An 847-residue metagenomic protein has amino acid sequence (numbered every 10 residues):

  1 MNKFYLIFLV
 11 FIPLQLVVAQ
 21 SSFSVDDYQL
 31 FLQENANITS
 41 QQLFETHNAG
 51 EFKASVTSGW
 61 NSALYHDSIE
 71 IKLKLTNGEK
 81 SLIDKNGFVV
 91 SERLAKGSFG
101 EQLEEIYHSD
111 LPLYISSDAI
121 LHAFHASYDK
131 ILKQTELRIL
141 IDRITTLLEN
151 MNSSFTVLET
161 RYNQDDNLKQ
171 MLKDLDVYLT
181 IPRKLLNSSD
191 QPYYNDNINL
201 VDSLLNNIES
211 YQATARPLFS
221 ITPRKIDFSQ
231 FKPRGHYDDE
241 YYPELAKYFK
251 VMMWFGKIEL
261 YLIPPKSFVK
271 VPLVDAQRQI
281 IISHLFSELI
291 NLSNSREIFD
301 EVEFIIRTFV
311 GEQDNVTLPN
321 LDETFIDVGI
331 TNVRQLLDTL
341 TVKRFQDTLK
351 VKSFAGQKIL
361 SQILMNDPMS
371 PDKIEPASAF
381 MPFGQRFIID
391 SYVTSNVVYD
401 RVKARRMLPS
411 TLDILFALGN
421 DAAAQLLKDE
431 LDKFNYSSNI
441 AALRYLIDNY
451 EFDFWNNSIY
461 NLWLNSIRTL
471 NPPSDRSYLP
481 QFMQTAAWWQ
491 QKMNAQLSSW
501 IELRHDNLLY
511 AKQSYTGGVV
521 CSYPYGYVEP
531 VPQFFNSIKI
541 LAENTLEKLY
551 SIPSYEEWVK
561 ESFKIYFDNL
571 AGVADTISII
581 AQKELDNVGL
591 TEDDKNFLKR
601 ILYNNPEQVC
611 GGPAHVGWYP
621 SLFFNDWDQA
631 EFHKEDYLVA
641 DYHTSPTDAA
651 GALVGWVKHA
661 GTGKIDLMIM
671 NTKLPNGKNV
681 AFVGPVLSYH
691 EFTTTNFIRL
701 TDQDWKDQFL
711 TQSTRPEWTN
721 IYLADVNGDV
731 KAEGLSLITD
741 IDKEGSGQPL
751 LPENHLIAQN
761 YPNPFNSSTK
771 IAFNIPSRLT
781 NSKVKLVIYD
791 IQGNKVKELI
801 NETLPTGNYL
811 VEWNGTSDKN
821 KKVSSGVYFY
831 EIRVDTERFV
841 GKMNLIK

Functional and structural regions predicted by a protein language model:
M1-F4, K847: Positively charged n-region of N-terminal signal peptides that target proteins for export
F4-L14: Sec-dependent N-terminal signal peptides
Q15-A19: Sec/Tat signal peptide C-region and signal peptidase I cleavage site
Q20-I738: Long, non-catalytic protein-protein interaction scaffolds
D740-Y761, F765-I788, E798, L810-N814 (+1 more regions): Glycine-centered coil/turn sites that cap beta-strands in beta-rich domains
Y789-V796, Y828: Short, glycine-anchored, charge-dense loop/turn motifs used at functional sites
E802-Y809: Short proline/glycine- and polar residue-rich coil/turn motifs
E812, K821, S825-K847: C-terminal tail/sorting-segment detector
